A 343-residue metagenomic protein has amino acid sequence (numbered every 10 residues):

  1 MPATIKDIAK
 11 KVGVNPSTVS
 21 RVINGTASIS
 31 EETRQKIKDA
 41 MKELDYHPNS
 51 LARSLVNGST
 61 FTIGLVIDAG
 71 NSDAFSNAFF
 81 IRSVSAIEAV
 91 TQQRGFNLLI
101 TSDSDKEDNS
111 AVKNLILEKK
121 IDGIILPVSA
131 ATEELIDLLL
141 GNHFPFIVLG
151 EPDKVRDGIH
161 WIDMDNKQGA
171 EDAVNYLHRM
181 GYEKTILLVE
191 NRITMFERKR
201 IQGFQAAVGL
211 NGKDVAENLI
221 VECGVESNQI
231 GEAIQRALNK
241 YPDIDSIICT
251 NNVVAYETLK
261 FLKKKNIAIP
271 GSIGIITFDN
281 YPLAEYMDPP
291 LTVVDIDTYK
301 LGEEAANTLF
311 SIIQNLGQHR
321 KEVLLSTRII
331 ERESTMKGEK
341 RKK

Functional and structural regions predicted by a protein language model:
M1-F61, M336, K340-K342: N-terminal helix-turn-helix DNA-binding module of bacterial transcription factors
Y46-S110: Amphipathic helical "hinge" segments at domain boundaries
A69-I81, I100-E107, I162-D172, L188-A233 (+5 more regions): Hinge/beta->alpha junction and helix N-cap segments in small-molecule ligand-binding domains
D108-K120, I230-D243: Short, well-structured alpha-helical segments in soluble
P127-Q168, V253, D279-L291: Flexible loop/hinge segments that line or gate small-molecule binding clefts
K184, V215-L219, I269-I275: Short acidic capping loops at alpha-helix termini that bridge into adjacent secondary structure
Q235-K343: Flexible loop/turn connectors
